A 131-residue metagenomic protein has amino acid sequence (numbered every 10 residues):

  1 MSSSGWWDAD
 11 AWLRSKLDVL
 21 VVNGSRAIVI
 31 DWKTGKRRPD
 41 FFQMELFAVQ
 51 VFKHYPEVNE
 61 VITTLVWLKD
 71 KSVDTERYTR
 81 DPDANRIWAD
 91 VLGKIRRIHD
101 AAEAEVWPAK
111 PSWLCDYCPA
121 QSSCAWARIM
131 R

Functional and structural regions predicted by a protein language model:
M1-R131: RecB-family 4Fe-4S metal-dependent nuclease core
